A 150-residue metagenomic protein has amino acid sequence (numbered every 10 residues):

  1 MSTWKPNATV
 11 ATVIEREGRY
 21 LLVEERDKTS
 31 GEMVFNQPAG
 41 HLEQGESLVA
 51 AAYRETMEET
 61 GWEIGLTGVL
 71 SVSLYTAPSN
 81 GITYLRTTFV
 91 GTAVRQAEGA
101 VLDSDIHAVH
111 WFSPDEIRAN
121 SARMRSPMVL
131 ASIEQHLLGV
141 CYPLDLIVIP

Functional and structural regions predicted by a protein language model:
M1-L21, P38-H41, V72: Conserved N-terminal beta-strand and adjoining loop/helix that marks the start of the Nudix/MutT-like hydrolase domain
S2-W4, T12-V13, D27, G81 (+1 more regions): Short secondary-structure boundary/capping segments
W4-P6, G31, T83-L85: Residue-level preference for beta-strand/loop junctions
P6, V13, F35, W62 (+1 more regions): Residues that recognize and position ribonucleotide moieties
R16-E58: Conserved Nudix-box catalytic region and its N-terminal flanking loop in Nudix hydrolases and closely related
L42-G65, Y75-P127, I149-P150: Unchanged
T67-S71: Conserved S-adenosyl-L-methionine
A131-P150: Charged phosphate-binding loop/patch that engages nucleotide di/tri-phosphates or the phosphate backbone of nucleic
